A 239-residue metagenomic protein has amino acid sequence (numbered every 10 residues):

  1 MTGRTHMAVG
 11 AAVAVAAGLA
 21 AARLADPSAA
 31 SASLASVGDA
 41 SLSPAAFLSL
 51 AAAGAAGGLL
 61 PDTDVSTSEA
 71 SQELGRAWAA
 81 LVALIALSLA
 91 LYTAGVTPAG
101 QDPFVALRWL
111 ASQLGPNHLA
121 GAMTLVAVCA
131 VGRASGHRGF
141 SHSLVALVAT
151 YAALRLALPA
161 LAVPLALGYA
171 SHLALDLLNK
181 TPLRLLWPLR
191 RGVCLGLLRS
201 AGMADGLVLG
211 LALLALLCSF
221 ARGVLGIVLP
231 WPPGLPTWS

Functional and structural regions predicted by a protein language model:
M1-S239: N-terminal membrane-targeting hydrophobic helices
